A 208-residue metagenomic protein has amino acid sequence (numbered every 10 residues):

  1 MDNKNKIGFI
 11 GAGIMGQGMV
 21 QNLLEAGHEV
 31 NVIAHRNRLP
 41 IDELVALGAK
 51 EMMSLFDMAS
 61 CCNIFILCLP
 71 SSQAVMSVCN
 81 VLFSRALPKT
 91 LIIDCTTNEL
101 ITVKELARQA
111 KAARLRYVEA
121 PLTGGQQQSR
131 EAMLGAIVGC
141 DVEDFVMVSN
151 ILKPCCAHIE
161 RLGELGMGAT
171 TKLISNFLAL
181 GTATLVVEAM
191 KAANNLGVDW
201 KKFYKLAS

Functional and structural regions predicted by a protein language model:
M1-C61, T90, Q126: NAD(P)+-binding Rossmann beta1-loop-alpha1 motif at the extreme N-terminus of oxidoreductases
M19-V20, L106, A192: Hydrophobic residues within alpha-helices that form the first helical element adjacent to the glycine-rich loop
V30, E51, R116-V118, I159 (+1 more regions): Hydrophobic beta-strand scaffold residues
L55-R116: Rossmann-fold NAD(P) dinucleotide-binding segment
N98-L180: Rossmann-fold dinucleotide-binding core
M167-S208: Helical "substrate-binding/catalytic lid" subdomain of Rossmann-like NAD(P)-dependent dehydrogenases/reductases
